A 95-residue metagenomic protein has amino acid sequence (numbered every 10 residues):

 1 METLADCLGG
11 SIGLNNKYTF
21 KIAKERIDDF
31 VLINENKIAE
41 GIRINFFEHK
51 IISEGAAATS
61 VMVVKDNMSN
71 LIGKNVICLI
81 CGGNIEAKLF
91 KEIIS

Functional and structural regions predicted by a protein language model:
M1-S95: PLP-dependent amino-acid enzyme catalytic core
